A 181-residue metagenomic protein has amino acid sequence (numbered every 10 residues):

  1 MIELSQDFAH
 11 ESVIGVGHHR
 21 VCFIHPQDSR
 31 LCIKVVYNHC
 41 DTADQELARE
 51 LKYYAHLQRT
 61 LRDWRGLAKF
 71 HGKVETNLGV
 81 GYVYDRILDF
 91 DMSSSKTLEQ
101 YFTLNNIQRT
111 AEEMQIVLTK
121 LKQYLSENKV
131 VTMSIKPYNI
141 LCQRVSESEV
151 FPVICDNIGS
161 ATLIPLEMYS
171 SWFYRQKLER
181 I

Functional and structural regions predicted by a protein language model:
I2-F8, Y54, K122-S126: Short Pro/Gly-enriched beta-strand edge/turn motifs at strand-loop
D7-T60, Y169-S170, Y174: ATP-binding glycine-rich loop module of kinase domains
I24-H25, V35, G72, R86 (+1 more regions): Conserved hydrophobic "DFG−1" position in protein kinase catalytic cores
C32-N38, D85, D156-I158: Active-site ExK catalytic segment of metal-dependent nucleases
H39, N77, F90-D91, R144 (+1 more regions): Feature marks short, surface-exposed loop/turn motifs that line or immediately flank catalytic pockets and channel
W64-M114: Conserved structural core of kinase catalytic domains
G66-K73, V131-R144: A short glycine-rich, hydrophobically flanked beta-strand micro-motif that places a catalytic Asp/Glu for divalent metal
T103-E113, V117-T119, Q123-M133, C142-I181: C-lobe/activation-segment region of protein kinase-like
